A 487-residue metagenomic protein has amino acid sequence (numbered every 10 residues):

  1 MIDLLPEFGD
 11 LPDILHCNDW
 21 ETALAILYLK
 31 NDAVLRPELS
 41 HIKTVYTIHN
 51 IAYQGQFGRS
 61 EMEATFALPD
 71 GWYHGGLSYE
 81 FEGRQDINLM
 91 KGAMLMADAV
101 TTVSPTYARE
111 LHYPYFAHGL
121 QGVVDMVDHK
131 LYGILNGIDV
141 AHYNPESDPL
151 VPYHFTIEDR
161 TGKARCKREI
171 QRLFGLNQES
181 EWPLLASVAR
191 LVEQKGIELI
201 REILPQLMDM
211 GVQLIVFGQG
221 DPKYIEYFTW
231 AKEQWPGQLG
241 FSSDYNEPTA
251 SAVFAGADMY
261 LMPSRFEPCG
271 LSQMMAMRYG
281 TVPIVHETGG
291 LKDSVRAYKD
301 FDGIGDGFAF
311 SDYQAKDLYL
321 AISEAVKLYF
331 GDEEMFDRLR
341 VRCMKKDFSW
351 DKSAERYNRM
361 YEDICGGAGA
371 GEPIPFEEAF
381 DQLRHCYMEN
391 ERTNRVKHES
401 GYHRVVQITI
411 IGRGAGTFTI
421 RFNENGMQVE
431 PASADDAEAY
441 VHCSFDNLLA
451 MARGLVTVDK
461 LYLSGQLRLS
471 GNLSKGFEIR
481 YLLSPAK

Functional and structural regions predicted by a protein language model:
M1-P373: Catalytic cores of nucleotide-sugar-dependent glycosyltransferases that transfer UDP/GDP/TDP-activated
G371-K487: Feature captures hydrophobic
